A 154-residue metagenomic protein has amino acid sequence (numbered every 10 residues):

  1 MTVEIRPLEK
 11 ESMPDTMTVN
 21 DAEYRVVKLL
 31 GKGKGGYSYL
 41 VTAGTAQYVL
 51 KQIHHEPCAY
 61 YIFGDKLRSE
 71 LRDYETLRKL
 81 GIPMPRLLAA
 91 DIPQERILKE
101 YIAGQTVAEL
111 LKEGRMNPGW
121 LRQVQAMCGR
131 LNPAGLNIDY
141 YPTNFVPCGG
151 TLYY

Functional and structural regions predicted by a protein language model:
M1-V26: Juxta-kinase regulatory segment immediately upstream of eukaryotic protein kinase catalytic domains
V26-R68: ATP-binding glycine-rich loop module of kinase domains
Q47-Y48, I97, T151-Y153: Hydrophobic residues embedded in beta-strands of well-ordered beta-sheets
R72-P83: Structural motif at the C-terminus of the N-lobe alphaC helix and the adjacent alphaC-beta4 loop of the Hanks-type
I82-L121: Conserved structural core of kinase catalytic domains
C128-L136: Protein kinase catalytic-loop region centered on the HRD/HxD motif
D139-Y154: Catalytic activation segment of kinase domains across protein kinase-like and atypical kinase folds
